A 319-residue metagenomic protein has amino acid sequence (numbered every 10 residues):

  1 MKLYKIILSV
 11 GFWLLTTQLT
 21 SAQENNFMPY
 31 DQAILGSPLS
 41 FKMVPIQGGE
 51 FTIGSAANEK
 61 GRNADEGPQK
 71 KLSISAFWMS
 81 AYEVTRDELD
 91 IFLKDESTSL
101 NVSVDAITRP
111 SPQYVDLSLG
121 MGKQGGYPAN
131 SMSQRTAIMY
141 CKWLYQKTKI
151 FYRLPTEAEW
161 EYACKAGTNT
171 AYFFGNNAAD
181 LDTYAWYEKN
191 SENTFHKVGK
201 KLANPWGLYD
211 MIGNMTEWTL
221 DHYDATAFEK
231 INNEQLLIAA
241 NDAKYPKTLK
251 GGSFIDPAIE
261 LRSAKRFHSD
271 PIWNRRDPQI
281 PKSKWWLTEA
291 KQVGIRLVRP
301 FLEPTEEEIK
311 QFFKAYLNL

Functional and structural regions predicted by a protein language model:
M1-L8: Bacterial N-terminal signal peptides that target proteins for export
S9-T17: Bacterial N-terminal signal peptides
Q23-E24, M28, L202-N204, E234-L319: Disulfide-stabilized, aromatic/cysteine-rich ligand-recognition loop
L39-I53: Mature N-terminal segment immediately following signal peptide/propeptide cleavage in secreted/periplasmic
K42, I150-F151, A203-W206: Short loop/turn microsegments at loop-to-beta-strand junctions
I53-K60, S73-F174, D221-F228, R299-L319: Active-site microenvironments of metalloenzymes and redox enzymes
S55-I74, F195-K201, L261-P278: Short, polar loop/linker segments at the starts of domains and inter-domain junctions
A185-I212, A240-A243: Short, well-ordered junction/capping motifs at the entry into regular secondary structure
